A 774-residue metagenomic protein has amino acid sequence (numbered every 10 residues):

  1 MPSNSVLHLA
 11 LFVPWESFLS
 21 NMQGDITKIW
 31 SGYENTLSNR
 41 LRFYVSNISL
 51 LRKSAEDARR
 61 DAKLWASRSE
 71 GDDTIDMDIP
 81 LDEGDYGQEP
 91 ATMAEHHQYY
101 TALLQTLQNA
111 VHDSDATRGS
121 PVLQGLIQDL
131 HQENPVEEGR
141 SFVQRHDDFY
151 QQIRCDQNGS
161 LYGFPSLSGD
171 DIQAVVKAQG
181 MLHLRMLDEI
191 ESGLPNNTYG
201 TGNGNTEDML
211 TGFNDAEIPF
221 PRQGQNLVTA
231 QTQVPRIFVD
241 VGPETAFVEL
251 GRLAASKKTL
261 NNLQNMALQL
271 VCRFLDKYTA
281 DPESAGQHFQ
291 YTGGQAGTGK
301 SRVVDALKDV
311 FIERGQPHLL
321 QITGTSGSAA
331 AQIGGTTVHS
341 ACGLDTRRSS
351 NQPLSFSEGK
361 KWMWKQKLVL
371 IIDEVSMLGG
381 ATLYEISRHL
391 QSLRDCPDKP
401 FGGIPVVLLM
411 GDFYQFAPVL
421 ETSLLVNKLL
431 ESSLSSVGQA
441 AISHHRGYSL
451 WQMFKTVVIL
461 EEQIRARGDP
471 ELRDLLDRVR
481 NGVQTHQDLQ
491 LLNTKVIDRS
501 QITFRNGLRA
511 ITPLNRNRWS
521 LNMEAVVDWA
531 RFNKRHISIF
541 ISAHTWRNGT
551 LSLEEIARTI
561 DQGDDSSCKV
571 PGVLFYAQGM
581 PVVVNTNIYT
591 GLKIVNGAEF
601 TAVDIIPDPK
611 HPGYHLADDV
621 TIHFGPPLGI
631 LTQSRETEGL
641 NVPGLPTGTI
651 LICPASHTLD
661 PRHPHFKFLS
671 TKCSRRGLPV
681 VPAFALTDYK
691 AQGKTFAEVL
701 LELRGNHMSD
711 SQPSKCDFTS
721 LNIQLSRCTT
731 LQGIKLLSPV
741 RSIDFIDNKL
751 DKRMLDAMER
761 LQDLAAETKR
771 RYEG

Functional and structural regions predicted by a protein language model:
M1-A254, Q290, N748, M758-A765 (+1 more regions): Intrinsic low-complexity, intrinsically disordered terminal tails and linker regions enriched in charged/polar residues
T229-G774: RecA-like helicase/translocase P-loop NTPase motor core
